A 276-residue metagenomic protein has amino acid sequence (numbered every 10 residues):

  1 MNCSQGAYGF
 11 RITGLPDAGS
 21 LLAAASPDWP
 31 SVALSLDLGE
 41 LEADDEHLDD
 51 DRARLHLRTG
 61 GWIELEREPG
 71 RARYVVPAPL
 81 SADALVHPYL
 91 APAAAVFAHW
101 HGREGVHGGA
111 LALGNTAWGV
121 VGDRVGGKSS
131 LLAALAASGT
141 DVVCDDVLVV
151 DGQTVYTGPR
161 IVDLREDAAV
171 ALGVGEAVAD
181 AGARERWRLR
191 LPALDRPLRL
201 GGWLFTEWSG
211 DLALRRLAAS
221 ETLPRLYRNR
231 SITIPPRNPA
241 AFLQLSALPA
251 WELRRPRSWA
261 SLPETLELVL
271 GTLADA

Functional and structural regions predicted by a protein language model:
M1-S81, E267-A276: Long, basic/Gly/Ser/Thr-rich N-terminal segments that mediate initial subcellular attachment or targeting
N2-R11, G109, L113-D123, A137-A276: Glycine-rich, often acidic-flanked micro-motifs that create phosphate/phosphodiester-binding or positioning elements
L15-G19, D45-H47, L55-L57, P88 (+3 more regions): Short amphipathic alpha-helical surface micro-motifs
D37-D49, P79-L85, R188-L194, A213-T222: Short charge-dense sequence patches
L55-T116: Extreme N-terminal, non-catalytic leader segments that precede Walker-type/kinase nucleotide-binding cores
K128: Conserved lysine of the Walker
L131-L132: Post-Walker A alpha-helix
